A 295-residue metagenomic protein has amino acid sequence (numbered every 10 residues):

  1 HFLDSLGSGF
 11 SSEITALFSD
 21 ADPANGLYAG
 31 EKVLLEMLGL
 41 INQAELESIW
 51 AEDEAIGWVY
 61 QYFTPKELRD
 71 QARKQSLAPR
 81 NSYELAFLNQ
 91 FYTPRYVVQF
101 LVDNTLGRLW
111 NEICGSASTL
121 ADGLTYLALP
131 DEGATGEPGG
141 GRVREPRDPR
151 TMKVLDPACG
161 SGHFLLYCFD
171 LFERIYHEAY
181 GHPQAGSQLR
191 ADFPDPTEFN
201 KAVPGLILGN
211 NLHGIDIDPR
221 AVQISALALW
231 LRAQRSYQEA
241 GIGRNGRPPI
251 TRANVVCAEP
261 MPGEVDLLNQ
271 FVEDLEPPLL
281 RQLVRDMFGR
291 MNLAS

Functional and structural regions predicted by a protein language model:
H1-W58, K66, R285: Non-catalytic nucleic-acid substrate-recognition regions in nucleic-acid-modifying enzymes
F10, F18, G26, K66-Q71 (+4 more regions): Amphipathic alpha-helical interaction segments
E47-I56, D70-A78, E112-S116: Short coil/turn segments at secondary-structure boundaries
E54, W58-V59, Y96, F100: Generic alpha-helical secondary structure signal
G57, Q61-R69, D103, G107 (+1 more regions): Glycine-rich, acidic and aromatic/proline-enriched surface loops and short helix-turn segments that act as binding
Q75-Y83, F87-S295: SAM-dependent methyltransferase catalytic region
